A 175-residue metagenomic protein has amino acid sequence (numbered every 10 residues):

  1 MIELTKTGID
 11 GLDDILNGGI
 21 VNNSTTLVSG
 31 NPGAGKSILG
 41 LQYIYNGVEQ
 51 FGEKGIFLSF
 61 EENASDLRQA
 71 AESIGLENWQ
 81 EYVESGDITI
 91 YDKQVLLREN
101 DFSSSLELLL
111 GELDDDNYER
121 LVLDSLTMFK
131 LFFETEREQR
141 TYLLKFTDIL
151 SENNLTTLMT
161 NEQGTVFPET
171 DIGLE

Functional and structural regions predicted by a protein language model:
M1-K6: Dynamic helix-loop-helix/coil hinge segments at AAA+ ATPase domain boundaries and subdomain interfaces
T7-G19: Pre-Walker A adenine-sensing motif
T26, N31-L97: Conserved P-loop
Y43, D66, A70-A71, L108 (+2 more regions): Alpha-helical scaffold elements adjacent to nucleotide-binding pockets in ATP/GTP-utilizing enzyme cores
E61-S65, Q94-R98, T127-M128, T157 (+1 more regions): Conserved nucleotide-binding/hydrolysis micro-motifs of P-loop NTPases
K93-L155: Phosphate-binding/switch loop-helix module in NTP-utilizing enzymes
I149-S151, T156-E175: Phosphate-binding/switch region of NTP-binding enzymes
